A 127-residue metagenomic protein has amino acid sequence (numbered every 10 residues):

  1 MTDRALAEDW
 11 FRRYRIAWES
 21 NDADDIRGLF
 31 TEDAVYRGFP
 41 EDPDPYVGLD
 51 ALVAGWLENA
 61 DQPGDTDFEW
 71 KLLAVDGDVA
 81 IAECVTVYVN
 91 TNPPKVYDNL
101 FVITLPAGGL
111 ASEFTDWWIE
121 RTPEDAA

Functional and structural regions predicted by a protein language model:
M1, L6, V53-A127: A beta-strand edge to alpha-helix "cap/lid" segment located at domain peripheries
M1-E32, D125-A127: Short, low-complexity N-terminal intrinsically disordered segments enriched in polar/charged residues
Y14, I26-R27, A34, G48 (+4 more regions): Hydrophobic pocket/interface hotspot
Y14, R37, V87-Y88: Alpha-helix C-capping/helix-to-loop hinge sites
R15, P40, L72-A74: Structured beta->alpha junctions
N21-L29, D50-A60: N-terminal short leaders/motifs
A34-V35, P94: Short hydrophobic/aromatic segments of transmembrane alpha-helices and their interfaces
V35-P45, N59, W117: A short gly/proline-enriched turn/hairpin at secondary-structure junctions
